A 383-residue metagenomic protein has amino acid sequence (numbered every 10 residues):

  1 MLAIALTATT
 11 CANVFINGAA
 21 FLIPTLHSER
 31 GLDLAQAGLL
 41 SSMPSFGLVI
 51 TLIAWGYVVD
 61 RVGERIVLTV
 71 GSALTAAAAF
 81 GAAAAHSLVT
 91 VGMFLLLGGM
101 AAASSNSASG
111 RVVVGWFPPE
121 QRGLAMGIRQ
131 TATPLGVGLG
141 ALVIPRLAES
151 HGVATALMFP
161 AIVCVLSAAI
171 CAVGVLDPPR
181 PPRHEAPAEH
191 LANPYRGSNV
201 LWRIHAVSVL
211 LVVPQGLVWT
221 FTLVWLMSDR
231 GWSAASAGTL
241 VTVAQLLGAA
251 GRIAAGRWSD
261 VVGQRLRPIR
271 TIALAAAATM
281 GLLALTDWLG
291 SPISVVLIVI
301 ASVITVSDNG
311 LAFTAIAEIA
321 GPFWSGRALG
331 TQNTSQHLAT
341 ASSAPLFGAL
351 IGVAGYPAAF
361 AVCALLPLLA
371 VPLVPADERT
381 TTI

Functional and structural regions predicted by a protein language model:
A19-A20, L201-T242, A249: Extracytoplasmic gate region of multi-pass secondary transporters
I50-H86: Conserved MFS/SLC helix-loop-helix module at the cytosolic interface between two early adjacent transmembrane helices
T51-G63, R252-Q264, I351: Helix-to-loop junctions at the C-terminal end of transmembrane segments in multipass secondary transporters
R61-G71, V261-L274: Cytoplasmic membrane-interface "Motif A"-like loop-to-helix N-cap segments of 12-TM Major Facilitator Superfamily
F94-T133: Cytoplasmic helix-loop-helix junction between adjacent transmembrane helices in 12-TM secondary transporters
R129-L176: Helix-loop-helix hairpin linking two adjacent transmembrane segments in secondary transporters
L266-A312: C-terminal transmembrane helical hairpin of 12-TM major facilitator-type secondary transporters
I319-V353: A late C-terminal transmembrane helix in Major Facilitator Superfamily
